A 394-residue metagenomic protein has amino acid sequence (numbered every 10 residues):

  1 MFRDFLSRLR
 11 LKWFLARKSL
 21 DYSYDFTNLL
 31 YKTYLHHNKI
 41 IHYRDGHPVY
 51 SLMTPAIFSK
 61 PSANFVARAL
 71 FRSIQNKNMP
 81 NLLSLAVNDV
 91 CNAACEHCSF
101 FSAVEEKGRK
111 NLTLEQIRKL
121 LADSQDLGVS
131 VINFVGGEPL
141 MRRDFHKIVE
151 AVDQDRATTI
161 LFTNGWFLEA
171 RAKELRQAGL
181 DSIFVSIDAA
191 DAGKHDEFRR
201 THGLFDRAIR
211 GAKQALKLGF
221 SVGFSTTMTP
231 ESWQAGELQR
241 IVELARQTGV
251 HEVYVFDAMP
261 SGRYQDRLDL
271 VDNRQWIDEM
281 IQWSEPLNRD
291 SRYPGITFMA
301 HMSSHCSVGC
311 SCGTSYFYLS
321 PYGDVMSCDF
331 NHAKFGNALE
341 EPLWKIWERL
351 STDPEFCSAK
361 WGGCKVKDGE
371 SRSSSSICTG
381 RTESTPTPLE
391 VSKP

Functional and structural regions predicted by a protein language model:
M1-K12, A178, S186-D188, G193 (+3 more regions): Radical SAM enzyme [4Fe-4S]-AdoMet core and its adjacent flexible, acidic and glycine-rich loops/tails across
M1-N81: Flexible, acidic/Gly-rich N-terminal and inter-domain linker regions that tether and position cofactor-handling modules
L11, K18, Y22, F26-N38 (+2 more regions): Flexible mid-to-C-terminal extensions adjoining Fe-S/redox cofactors in radical SAM and related proteins
N76-K77, S124, S307-S311: Short loop/turn motifs at secondary-structure junctions and domain boundaries
N76-N78, L82-L114: Canonical Radical SAM [4Fe-4S] cluster-binding loop centered on the CxxxCxxC motif and its immediate flanking residues
L82, S102-L112, L127-R142, D153-L168 (+3 more regions): Core AdoMet radical
C91, C95-C98, C310, G323 (+2 more regions): Short cysteine clusters
C310-T314, H332: Short, small/polar residue-rich loop motifs at catalytic or cofactor-binding pockets
